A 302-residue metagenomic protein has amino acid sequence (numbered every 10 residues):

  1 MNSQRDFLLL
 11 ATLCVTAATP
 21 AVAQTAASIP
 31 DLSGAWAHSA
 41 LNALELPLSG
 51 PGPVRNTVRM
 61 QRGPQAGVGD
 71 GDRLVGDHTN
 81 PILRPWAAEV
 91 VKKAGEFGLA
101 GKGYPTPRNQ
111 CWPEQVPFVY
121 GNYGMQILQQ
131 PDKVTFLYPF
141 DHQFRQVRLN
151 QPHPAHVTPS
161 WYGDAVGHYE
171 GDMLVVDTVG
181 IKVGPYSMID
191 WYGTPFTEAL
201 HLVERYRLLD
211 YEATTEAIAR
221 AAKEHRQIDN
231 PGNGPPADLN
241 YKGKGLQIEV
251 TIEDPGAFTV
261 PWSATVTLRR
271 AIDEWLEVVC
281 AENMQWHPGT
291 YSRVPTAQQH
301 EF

Functional and structural regions predicted by a protein language model:
M1-L9: Bacterial N-terminal signal peptides that target proteins for export
N2, L13-V15, Q24: Basic, alpha-helical terminal appendages of large translation-related enzymes
L8-T19: Bacterial N-terminal signal peptides
V22-F302: PEST-like low-complexity, intrinsically disordered acidic/proline/serine-rich tracts that flank trafficking/processing
